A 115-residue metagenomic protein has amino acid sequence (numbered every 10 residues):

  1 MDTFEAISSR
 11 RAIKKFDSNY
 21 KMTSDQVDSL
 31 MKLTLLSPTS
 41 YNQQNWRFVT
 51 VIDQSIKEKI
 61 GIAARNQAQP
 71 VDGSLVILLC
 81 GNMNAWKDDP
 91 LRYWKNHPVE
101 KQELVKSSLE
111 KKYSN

Functional and structural regions predicted by a protein language model:
M1-N115: Acidic, surface-exposed loops and disordered segments
